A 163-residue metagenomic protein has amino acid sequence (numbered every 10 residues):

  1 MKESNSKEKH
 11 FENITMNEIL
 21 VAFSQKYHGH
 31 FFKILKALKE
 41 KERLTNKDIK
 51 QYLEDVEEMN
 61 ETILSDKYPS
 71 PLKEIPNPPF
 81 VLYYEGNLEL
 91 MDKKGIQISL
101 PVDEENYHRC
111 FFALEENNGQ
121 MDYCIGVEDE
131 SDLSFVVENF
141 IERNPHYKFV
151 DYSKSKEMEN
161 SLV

Functional and structural regions predicted by a protein language model:
M1-F112: Short, positively charged patches
S70-L162: Glycine-rich beta-alpha loop segments
